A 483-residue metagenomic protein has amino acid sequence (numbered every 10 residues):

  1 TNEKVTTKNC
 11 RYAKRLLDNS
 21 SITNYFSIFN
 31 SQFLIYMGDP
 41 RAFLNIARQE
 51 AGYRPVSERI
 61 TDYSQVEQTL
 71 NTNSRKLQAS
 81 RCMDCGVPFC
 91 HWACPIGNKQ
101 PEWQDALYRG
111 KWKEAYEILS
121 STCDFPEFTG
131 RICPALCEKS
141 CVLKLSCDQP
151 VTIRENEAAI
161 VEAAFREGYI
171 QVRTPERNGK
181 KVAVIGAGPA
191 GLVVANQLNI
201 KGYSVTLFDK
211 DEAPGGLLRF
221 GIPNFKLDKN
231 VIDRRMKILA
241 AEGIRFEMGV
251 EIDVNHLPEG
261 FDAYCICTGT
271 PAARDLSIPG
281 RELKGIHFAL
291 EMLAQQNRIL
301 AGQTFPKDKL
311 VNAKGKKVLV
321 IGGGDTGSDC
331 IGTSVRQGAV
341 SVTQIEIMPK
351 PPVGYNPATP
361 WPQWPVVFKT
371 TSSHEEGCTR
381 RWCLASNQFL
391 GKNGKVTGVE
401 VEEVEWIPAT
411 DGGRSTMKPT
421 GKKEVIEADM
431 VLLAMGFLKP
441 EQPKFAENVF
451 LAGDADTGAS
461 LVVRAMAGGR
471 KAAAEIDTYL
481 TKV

Functional and structural regions predicted by a protein language model:
T1-N2, K8-K14, N30: Short, low-complexity, charge-dense intrinsically disordered segments
N2, T7-K8, N24, K482: N-terminal compositionally biased, intrinsically disordered segments and leader/signal-like regions
L16-L17, L34: Leucine-biased recognition of intrinsically disordered, low-complexity hydrophobic segments
S20, Y25-Q32: Intrinsically disordered, low-complexity proline-rich regions
Y36-N73, Q78, E157-V483: Residues forming the flavin
R59-L77, K99-R131, C147-T174: Ferredoxin-type iron-sulfur electron-transfer modules in oxidoreductases and energy-metabolism complexes
R81-V87, D124, D456-V462: Glycine-rich phosphate/pyrophosphate-binding beta-alpha loops
D84-R109, T129-A158, T206, K210-A213 (+1 more regions): Iron-sulfur cluster-binding cysteine motifs and their immediate structural context in ferredoxin-like electron-transfer
